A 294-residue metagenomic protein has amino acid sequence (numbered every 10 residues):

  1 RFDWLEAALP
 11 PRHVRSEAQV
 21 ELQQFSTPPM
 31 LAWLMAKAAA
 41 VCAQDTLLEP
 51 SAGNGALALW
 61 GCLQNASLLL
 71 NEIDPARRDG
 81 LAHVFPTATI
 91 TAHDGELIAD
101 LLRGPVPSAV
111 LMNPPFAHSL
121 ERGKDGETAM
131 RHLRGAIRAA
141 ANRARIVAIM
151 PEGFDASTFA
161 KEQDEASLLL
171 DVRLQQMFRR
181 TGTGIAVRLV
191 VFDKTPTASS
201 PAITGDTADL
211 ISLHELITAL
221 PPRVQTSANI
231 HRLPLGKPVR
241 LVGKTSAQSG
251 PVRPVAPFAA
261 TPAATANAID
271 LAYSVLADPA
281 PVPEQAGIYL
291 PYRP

Functional and structural regions predicted by a protein language model:
R1-A82: Class I S-adenosyl-L-methionine
Q19-L22, S119-D125: Glycine-rich phosphate-binding "P-loop"
W33-L63, L70, H93-G123, G135-A140 (+1 more regions): Conserved proline-anchored active-site loop of SAM-dependent methyltransferases that bridges a beta-strand
M35, N71, P75, G123-F192: Conserved Class I SAM-dependent methyltransferase catalytic core
S67, A88-T91, L168-L169: Conserved beta-strand segments of alpha/beta enzyme cores
E72-P75, D79-L101: Adenosine-cofactor binding site in Rossmann-like domains, unifying the SAM/SAH pocket of S-adenosylmethionine-dependent
R179-L241: Flexible, glycine-/basic-rich loop-and-beta segments that form/coincide with the SAM-dependent methyltransferase
L241-P294: GIY-YIG nuclease catalytic motif and its immediate N-terminal context
